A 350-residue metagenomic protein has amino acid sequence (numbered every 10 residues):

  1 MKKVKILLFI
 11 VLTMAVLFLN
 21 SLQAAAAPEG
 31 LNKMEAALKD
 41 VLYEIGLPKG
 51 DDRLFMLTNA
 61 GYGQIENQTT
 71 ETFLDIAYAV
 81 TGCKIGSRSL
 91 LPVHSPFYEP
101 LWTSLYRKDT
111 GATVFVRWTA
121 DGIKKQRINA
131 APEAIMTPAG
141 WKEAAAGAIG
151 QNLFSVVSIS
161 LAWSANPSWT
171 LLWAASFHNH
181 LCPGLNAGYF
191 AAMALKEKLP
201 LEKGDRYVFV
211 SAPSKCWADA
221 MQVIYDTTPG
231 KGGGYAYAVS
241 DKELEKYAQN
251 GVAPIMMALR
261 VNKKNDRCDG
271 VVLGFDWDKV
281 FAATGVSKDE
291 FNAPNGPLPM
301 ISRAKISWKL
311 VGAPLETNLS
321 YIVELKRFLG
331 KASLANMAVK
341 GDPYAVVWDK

Functional and structural regions predicted by a protein language model:
M1-L8: Bacterial N-terminal signal peptides that target proteins for export
I10-F18: Bacterial N-terminal signal peptides
S21: Predominantly soluble domains enriched in secretory-pathway, periplasmic, or organellar proteins
A24-L181, F190-K350: Non-transmembrane, aqueous-exposed alpha-helical and coiled segments at domain scale
